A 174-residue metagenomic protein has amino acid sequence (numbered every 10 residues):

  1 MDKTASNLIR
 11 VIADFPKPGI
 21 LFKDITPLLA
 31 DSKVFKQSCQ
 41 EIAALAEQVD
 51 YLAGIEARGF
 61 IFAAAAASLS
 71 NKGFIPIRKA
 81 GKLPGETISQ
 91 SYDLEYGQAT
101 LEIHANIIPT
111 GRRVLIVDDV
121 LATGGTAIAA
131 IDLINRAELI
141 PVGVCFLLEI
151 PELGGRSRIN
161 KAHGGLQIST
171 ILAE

Functional and structural regions predicted by a protein language model:
M1-E174: PRPP-associated nucleotide enzymes
